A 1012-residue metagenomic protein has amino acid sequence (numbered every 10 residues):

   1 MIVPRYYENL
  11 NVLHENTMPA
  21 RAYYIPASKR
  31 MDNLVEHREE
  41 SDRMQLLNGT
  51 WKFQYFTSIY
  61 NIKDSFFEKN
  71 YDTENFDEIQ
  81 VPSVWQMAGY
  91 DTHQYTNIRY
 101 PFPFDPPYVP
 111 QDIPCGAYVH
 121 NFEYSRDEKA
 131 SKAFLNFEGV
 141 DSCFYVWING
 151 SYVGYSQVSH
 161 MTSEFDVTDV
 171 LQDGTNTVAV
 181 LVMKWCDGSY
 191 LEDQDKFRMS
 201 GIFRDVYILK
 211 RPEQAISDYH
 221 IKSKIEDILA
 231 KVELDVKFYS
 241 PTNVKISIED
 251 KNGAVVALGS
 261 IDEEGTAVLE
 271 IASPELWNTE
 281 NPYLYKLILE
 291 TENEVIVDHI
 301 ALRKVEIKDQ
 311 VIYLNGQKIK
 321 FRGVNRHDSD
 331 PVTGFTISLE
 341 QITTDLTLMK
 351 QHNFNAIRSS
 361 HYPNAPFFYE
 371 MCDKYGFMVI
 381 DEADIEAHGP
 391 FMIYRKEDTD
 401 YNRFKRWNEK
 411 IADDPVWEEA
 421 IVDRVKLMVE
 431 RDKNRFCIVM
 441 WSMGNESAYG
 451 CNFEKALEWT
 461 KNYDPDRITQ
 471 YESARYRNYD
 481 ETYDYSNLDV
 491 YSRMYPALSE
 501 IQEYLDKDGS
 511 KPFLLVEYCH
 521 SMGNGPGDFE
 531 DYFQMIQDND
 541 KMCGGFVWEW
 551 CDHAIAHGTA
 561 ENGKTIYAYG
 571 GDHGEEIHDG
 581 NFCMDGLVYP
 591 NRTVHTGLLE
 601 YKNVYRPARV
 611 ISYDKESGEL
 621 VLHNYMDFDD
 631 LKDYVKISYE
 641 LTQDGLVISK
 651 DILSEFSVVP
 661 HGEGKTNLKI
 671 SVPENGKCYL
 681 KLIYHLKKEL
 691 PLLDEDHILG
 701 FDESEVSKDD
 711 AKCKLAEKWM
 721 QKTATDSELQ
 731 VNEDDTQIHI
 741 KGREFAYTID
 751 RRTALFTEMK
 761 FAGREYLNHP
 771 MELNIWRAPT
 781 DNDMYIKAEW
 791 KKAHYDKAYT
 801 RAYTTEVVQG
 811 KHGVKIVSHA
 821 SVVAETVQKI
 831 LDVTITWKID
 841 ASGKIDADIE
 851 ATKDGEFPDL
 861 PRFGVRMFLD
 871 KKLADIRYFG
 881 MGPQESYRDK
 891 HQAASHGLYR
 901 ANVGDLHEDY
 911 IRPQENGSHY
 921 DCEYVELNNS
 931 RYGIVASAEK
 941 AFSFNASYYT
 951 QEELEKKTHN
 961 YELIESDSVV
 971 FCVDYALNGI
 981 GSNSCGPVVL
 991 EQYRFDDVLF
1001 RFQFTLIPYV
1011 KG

Functional and structural regions predicted by a protein language model:
M1-E39, A88, T96, S151 (+4 more regions): Extended substrate-binding grooves/exosites of carbohydrate-active enzymes
I2-P26, M31-R38, V153-G154, T177-K210 (+5 more regions): Glycine/proline-rich low-complexity spacer/linker segments in large multi-domain proteins
V3-M18, H37-R38, K52-S58, V84-T92 (+5 more regions): Accessory beta-strand-rich segments of carbohydrate-active enzymes
V84-M87, T92, R99-Y108, Q157 (+7 more regions): An acidic-aromatic loop/edge-strand motif
M87-G89, K184, N278, K669-N675 (+1 more regions): Beta-strand/loop-rich accessory regions of lumenal/periplasmic or secreted enzymes, predominantly carbohydrate-active
Q172-T175, K237-K308, C678-W719: Extended acidic/polar, glycine-enriched regions that form or flank non-catalytic beta-rich accessory modules
E213-S240, H595-V635, Q721-D735, I849: Surface beta-strand/loop "capping" patches
D262-A272, G645-N675: Intrinsically disordered, low-complexity Pro/Gly/Ser/Thr-rich segments with frequent PxxP/GP/PP motifs and embedded
